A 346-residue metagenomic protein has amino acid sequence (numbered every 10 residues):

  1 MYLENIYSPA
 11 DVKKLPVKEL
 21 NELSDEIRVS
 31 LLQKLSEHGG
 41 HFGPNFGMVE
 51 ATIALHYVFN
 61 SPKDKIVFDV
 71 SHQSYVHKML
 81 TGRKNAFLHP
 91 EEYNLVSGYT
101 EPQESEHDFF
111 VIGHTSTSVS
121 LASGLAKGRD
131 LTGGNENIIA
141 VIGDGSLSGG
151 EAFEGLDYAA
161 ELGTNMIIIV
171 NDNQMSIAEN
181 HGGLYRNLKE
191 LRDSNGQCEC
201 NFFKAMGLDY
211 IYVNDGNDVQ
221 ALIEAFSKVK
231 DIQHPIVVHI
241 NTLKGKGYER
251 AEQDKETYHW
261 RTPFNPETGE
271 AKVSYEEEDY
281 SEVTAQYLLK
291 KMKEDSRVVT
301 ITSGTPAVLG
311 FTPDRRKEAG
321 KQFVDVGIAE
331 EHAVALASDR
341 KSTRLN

Functional and structural regions predicted by a protein language model:
M1-T81, K204-A205, Y210-L222, I236-H239: N-terminal amphipathic, basic-rich helices that act as targeting or association modules
E19, R28-L31, G40-M48, F203 (+2 more regions): Cofactor-pocket helix-loop regions in the catalytic cores of large enzyme subunits
H41-L162, Y280, S296-V298, T302-S303 (+1 more regions): Cofactor-binding active-site loop characterized by glycine-rich and histidine/acidic residues
P44, I66-D69, A140, I168-N171 (+4 more regions): General beta-strand structural signal in soluble alpha/beta enzymes
Q73, D108-E277, S281-Q286: Glycine-rich ThDP/TPP pyrophosphate-binding loop and its adjacent helix/strand module within ThDP-dependent enzymes
Y93, S303-V308, I328-H332: Short glycine-enriched loops at secondary-structure junctions
Q322-L336: Active-site cofactor/substrate anionic-group-binding motifs, chiefly glycine- and Lys/Arg-rich phosphate-binding loops
K341-N346: Conserved small/polar residues in nucleotide/adenosyl-binding loops
